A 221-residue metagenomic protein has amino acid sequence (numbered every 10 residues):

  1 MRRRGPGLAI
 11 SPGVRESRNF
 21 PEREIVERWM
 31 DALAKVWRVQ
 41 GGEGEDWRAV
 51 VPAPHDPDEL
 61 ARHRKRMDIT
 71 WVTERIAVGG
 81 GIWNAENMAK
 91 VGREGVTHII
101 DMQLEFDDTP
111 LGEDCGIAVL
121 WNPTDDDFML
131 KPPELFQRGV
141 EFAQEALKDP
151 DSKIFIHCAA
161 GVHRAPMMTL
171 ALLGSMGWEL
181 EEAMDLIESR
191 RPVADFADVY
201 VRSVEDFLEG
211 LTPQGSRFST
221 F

Functional and structural regions predicted by a protein language model:
M1-H63, P213, R217, F221: Non-catalytic regulatory/accessory regions that flank a structured catalytic core
R2-R4, I10, R38, I76-V78 (+3 more regions): Generic detector of intrinsically disordered, low-complexity, polar/charged segments
G7-A9, V162, T169, F196: Intrinsically disordered, low-complexity segments enriched in polar/charged small residues
E27, R164-A165, R191: Short, cationic motifs built from Arg/Lys/His that form the positively charged side of catalytic pockets
P54-P57, F142, R164: Intrinsically disordered, low-complexity segments enriched in polar/charged residues with Gly/Pro, especially when
E59-K153, A171-L208, T212-G215: Cysteine-based protein phosphatase catalytic domain of the PTP/DSP
D151-L170: A phosphate-binding catalytic loop at a beta-strand-loop-alpha-helix junction that coordinates phosphoryl groups
